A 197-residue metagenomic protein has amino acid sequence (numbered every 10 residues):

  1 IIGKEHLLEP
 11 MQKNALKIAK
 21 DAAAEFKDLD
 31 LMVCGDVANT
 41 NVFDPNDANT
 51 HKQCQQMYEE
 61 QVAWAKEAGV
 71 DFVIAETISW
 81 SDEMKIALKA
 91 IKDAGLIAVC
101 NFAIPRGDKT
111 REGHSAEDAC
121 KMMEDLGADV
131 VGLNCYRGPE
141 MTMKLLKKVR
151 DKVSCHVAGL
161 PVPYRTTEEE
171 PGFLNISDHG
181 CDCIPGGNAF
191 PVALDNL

Functional and structural regions predicted by a protein language model:
I1-L197: Domain-level signal for soluble alpha/beta catalytic cores
